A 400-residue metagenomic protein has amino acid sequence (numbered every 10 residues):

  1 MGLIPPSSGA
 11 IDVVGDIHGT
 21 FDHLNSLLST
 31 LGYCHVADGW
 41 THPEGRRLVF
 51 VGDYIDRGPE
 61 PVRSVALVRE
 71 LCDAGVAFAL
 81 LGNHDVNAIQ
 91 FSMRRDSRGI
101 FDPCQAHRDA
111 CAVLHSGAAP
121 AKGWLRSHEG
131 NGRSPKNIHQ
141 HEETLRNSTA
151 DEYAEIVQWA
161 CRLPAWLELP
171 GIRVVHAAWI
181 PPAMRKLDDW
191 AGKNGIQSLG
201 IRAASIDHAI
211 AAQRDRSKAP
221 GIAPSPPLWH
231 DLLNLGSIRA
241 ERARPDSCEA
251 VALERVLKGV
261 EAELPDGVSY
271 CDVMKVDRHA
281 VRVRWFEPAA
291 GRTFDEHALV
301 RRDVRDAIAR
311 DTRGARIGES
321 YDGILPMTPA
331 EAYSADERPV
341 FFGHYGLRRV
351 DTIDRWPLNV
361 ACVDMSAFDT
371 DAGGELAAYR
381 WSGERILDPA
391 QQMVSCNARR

Functional and structural regions predicted by a protein language model:
M1-L67: N-terminal active-site segment of His-dependent metallophosphoesterases
M1-S7, W40-T41, V68-D73, P164-P170 (+2 more regions): A short acidic-Thr-Gly-centered motif at the start of a beta-strand
I11-H18, I172-A178, A361-V363: Active-site-proximal beta-strand elements of phosphoester/diester hydrolases
D16, D53, G82-N83, H176 (+2 more regions): Divalent metal-coordination and catalytic microenvironments
T20-F21, D56-P59, H84-I89, L167 (+3 more regions): Active-site environment of divalent metal-dependent phosphoester hydrolases
G58-V65, E70-C248: Active-site neighborhood of divalent metal-dependent phosphoester bond hydrolases
A252-A332: Long, low-complexity, polar/charged, intrinsically disordered or flexibly structured peripheral segments
A298-R400: Long, positively charged, glycine-interspersed low-complexity recognition regions
